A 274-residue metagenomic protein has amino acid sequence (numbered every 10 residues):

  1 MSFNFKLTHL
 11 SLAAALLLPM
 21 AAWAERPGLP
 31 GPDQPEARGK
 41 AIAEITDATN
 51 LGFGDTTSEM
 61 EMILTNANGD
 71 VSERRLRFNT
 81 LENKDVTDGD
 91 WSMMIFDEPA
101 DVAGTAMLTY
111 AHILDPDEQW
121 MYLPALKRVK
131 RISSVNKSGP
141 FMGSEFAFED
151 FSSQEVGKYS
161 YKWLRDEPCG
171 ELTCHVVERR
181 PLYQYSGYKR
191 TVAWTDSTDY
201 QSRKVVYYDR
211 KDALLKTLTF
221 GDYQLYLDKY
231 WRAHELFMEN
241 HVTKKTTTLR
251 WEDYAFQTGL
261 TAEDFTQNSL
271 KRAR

Functional and structural regions predicted by a protein language model:
S2-L12: Bacterial N-terminal signal peptides that target proteins for export
S11-P19: Bacterial N-terminal signal peptides
M20-A24: Sec/Tat signal peptide C-region and signal peptidase I cleavage site
P27, Q34-A125: N-terminal mature ectodomain segment of secretory-pathway/periplasmic proteins
R77-K84, K162-P168, D222-Q224: Short amphipathic beta-strand and strand-loop transition segments with alternating hydrophobic
L108, E118-Y122, R128-I132, K137-Q154 (+1 more regions): Gly/Pro-enriched, hydrophobic low-complexity segments that function as extracytoplasmic propeptides/linkers
S153-Y159, D166: Surface-exposed beta-loop interaction hotspot
A273-R274: Short, solvent-exposed mixed-charge patches
